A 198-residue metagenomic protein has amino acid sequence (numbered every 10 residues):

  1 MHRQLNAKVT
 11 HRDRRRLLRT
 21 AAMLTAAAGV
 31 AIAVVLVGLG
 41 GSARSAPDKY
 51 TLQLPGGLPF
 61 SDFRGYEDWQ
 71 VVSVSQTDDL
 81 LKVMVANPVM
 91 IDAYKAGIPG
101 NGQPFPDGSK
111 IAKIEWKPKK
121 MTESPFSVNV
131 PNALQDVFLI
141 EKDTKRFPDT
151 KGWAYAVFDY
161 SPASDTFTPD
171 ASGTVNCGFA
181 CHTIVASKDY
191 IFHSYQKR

Functional and structural regions predicted by a protein language model:
M1-L18: N-terminal secretory signal peptides that target proteins for export/translocation
L17, A21-T25: Composition-driven recognition of long, low-complexity, acid-poor segments enriched in small hydrophobic and small
L24-G38: Bacterial N-terminal signal peptides
A27-V30, N87, D143: Short, solvent-exposed helix-helix connector turns and helix-capping sites enriched in acidic/polar residues
G40-S45: Boundary at the C-terminal end of the N-terminal hydrophobic targeting segment
A46-T77, G102-R198: Sequence context surrounding c-type heme c attachment/ligation sites in exported
K82-N101, T122-P125: N-terminal post-signal-peptidase region of extra-cytosolic proteins
